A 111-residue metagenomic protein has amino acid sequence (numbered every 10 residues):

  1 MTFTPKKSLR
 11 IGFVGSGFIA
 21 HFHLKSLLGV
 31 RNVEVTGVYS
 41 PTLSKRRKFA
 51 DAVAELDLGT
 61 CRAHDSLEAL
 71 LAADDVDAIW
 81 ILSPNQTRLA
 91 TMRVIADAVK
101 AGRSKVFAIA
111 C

Functional and structural regions predicted by a protein language model:
M1-L56: N-terminal Rossmann-like dinucleotide-binding module
V14-G15, S66, A110: A secondary-structure boundary/capping signal
H21, H64-L67, L89: Structural motif corresponding to alpha-helix initiation and N-cap regions
E34-G37, T60-C61, D77-I79: Short active-site oxyanion
L56-R62, R103: A short helix-to-beta-strand connector/capping loop
T60-D74: Short acidic low-complexity segments
L71-A73, D77-N85, L89-C111: Beta-strand-loop-alpha-helix segment that lines the small-molecule cofactor/substrate pocket of alpha/beta enzymes
